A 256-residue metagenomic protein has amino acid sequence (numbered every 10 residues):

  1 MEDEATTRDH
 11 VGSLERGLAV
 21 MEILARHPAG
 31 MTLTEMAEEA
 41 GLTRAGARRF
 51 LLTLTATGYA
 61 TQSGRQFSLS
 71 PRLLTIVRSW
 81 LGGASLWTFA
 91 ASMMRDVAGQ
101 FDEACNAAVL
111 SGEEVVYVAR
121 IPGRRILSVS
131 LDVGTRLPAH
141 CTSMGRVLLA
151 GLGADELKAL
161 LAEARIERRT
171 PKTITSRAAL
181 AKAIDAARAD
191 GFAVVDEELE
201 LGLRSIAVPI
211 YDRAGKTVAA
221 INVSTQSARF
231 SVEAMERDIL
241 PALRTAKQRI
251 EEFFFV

Functional and structural regions predicted by a protein language model:
M1-T88, R95, Q248, E252-V256: N-terminal helix-turn-helix
H10-L14, S70, G83, W87 (+8 more regions): Short, structured helix-loop boundary elements
Q66-A164: Amphipathic alpha-helical effector-binding/dimerization core of metabolite-sensing transcriptional regulators
F89-V97, L161-A207, F253: Short, basic/aromatic recognition patches
I210-R213: Sensor-regulatory modules in signal-transduction proteins
T217-V256: Juxtadomain coupling helices with adjacent low-complexity linkers
